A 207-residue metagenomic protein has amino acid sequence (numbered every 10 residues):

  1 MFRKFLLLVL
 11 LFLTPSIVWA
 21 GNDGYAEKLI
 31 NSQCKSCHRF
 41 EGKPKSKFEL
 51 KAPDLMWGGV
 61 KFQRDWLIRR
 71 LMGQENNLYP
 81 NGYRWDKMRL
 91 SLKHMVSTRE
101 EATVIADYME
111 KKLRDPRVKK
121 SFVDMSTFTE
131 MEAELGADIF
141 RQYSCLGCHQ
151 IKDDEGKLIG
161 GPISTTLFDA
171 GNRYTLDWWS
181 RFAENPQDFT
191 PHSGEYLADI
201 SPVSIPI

Functional and structural regions predicted by a protein language model:
F5-T14: Sec-dependent N-terminal signal peptides
T14-I30, L113-R141: Electrostatic cytochrome c docking/interface patches
D23, F40-K45, K120-V123, F189: Catalytic cores of nucleotide-enabled group-transfer and carboxylate-activating enzymes in metabolic and assembly-line
E27, R39-R70, Q150-F182, I205: Gly/Gly-Pro-rich "capping" loops immediately C-terminal to redox-active cysteine motifs in periplasmic/lumenal
N31-E41, L67, I105, M109 (+4 more regions): The canonical Cys-X-X-Cys-His
K35, R39, V60, M72-N76 (+3 more regions): Sec-exported extracytoplasmic/periplasmic mature domains
K35-S36, R99-V123: Short, structured interface segments
K47-G58, M72-V104, S126, G160-F168 (+1 more regions): Axial heme c-ligation environment in periplasmic c-type cytochrome domains
